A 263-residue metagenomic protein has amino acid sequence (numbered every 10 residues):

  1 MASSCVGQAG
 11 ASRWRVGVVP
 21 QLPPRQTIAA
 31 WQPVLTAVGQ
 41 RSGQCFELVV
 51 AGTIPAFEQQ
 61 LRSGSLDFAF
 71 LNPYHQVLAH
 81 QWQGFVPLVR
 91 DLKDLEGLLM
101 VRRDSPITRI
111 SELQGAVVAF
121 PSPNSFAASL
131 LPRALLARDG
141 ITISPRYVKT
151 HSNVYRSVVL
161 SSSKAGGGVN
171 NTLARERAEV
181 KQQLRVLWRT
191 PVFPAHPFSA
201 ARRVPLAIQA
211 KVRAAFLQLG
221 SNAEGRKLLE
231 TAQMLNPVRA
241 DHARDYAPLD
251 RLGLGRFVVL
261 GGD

Functional and structural regions predicted by a protein language model:
M1-A2: N-terminal export leaders
C5, A9-Y74: Extracytoplasmic small-molecule ligand-binding "clamshell" domains of the periplasmic binding protein/Venus flytrap
S12-Q21, T27, K93-V101, E179-G220 (+1 more regions): Periplasmic-binding protein-like
W14-L22, T27, S111-A128: Short loop->beta-strand "edge-of-pocket" segments that line small-molecule binding or catalytic clefts across diverse
Q26-P33, A37, A56, Q60 (+9 more regions): Extracytoplasmic/secreted proteins, especially bacterial periplasmic and envelope-associated proteins
P55-A69, W82, S111, S152-G167 (+1 more regions): Short helices/loops that flank or line small-molecule/ion binding pockets
Q83-L92, L187: A structural signal for short loop-to-beta-strand junctions that line the ligand-binding cleft of periplasmic/secreted
S105, A116-A207, A214: Pocket-lining segment of extracytoplasmic ligand-binding domains
